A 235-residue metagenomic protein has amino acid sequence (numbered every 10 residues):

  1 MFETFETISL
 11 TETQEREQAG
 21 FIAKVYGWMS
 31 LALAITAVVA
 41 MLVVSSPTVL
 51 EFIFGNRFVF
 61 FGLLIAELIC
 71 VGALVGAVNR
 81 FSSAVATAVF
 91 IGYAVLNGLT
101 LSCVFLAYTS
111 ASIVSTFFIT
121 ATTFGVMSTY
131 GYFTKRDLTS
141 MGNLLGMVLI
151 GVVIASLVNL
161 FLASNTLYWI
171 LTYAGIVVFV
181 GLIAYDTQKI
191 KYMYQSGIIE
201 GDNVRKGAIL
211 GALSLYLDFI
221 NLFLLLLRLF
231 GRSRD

Functional and structural regions predicted by a protein language model:
M1-D235: A hydrophobic alpha-helical transmembrane-helix feature that marks the membrane cores and membrane-interface segments
